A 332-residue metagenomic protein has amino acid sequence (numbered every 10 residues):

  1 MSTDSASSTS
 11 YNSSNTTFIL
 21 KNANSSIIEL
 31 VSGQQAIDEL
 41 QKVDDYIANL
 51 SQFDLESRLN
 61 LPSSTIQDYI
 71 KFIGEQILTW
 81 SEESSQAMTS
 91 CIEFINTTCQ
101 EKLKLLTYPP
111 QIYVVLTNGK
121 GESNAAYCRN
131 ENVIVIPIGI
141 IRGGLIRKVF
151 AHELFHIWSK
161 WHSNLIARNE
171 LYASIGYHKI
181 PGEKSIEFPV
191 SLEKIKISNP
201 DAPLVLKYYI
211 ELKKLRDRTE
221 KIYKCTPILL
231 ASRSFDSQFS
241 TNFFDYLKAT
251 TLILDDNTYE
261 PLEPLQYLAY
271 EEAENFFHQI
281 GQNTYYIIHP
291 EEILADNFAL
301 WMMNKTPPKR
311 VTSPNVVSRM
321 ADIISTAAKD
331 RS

Functional and structural regions predicted by a protein language model:
D4, S8-E82: N-terminal mature-domain "stem" immediately C-terminal to a signal peptide or N-terminal signal-anchor/transmembrane
Y11-A36, D245-A269, Q279-I280, V316-R331: Long, compositionally biased intrinsically disordered regions
Y69-E131: Auxiliary, metal-adjacent structural segments of Zn-dependent hydrolase domains
G74-S85, P137-I141, G281-Y286: Second-shell loop/turn segments in exported
E82-S90, G144-V149, Y285-I293: Soluble non-cytosolic domains of exported or imported proteins
T117-A151, K160: Active-site scaffold of zinc-dependent metalloenzymes
H162-T250, E291-A327: Post-HExxH zinc-binding segment in Zn-dependent metallohydrolases
E260-P264, L268-K305: Extracellular low-complexity, Gly/Ser/Thr-rich intrinsically disordered linkers and protease-sensitive activation/hinge
